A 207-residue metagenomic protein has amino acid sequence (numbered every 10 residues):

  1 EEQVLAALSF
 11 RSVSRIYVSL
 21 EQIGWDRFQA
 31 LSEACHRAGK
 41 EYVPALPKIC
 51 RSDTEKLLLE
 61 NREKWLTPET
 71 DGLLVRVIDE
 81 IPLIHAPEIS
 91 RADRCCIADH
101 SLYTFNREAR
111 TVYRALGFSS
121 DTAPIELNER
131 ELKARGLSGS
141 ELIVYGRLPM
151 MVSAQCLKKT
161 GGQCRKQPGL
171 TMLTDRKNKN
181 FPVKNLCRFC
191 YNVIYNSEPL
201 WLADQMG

Functional and structural regions predicted by a protein language model:
E1-G207: Active-site pocket-lining/capping segments in soluble small-molecule metabolic enzymes
